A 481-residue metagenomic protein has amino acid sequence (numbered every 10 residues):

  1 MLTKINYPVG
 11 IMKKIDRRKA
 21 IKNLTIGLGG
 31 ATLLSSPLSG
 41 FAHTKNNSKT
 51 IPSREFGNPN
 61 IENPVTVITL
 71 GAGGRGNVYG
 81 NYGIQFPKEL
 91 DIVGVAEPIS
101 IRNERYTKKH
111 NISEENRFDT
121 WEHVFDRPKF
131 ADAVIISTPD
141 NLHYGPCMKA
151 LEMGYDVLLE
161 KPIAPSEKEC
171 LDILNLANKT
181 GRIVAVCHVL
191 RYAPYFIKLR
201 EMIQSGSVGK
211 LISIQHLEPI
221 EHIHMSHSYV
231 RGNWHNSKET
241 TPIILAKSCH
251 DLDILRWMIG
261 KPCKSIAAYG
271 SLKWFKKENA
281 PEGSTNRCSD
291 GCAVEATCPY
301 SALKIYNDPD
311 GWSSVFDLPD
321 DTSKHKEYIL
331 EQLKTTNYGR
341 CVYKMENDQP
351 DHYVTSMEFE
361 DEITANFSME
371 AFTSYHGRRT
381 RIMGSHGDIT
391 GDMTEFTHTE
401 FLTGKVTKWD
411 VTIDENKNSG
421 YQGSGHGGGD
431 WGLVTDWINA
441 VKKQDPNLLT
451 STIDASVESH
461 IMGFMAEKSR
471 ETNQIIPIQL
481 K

Functional and structural regions predicted by a protein language model:
L2-Y7, K13, R18-T44: N-terminal export signals
L24, T138, E218: Glycine-rich, N-terminal phosphate-binding loop of Rossmann-like dinucleotide-binding domains
L24-G27, A31-T32, F41, V78 (+1 more regions): C-terminal helical cap and adjacent loop that interface with cofactors, partners, or active-site loops
G27-I112: N-terminal Rossmann-like dinucleotide-binding module
N63-V65, P87-L90, S100, Y144-C147 (+8 more regions): Catalytic cores of eukaryotic secretory-pathway lumenal/extracellular enzymes that build and remodel glycoconjugates
T69, I136, L159, P165 (+3 more regions): Hydrophobic residues in well-ordered beta-strands that form the structural core
G73-G76, I183, L190-R340, N473: Predominantly a Rossmann-like dinucleotide-binding segment in NAD(P)-dependent oxidoreductases
I112-L176: Beta-loop-alpha module in the N-terminal Rossmann-like domain of NAD(P)-dependent dehydrogenases, especially those
